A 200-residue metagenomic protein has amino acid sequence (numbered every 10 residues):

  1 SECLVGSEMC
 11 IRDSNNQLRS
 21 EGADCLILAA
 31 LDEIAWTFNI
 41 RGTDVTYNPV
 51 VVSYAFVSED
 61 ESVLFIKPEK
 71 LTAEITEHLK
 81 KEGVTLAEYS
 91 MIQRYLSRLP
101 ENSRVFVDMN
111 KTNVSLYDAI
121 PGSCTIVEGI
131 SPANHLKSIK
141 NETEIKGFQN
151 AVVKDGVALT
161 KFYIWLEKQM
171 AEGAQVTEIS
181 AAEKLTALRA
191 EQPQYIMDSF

Functional and structural regions predicted by a protein language model:
S1-G6, C10: Single conserved hydrophobic/aromatic residue that forms the stacking wall/gate of nucleotide- or nucleobase-binding
D13-W36, G156-F200: Active-site cores enriched in adjacent His and Asp/Glu residues with nearby glycine-rich loops that coordinate divalent
E33-T37, D44-V45, V63, L71-E74 (+6 more regions): Flexible loop/turn segments at secondary-structure boundaries
Y54-P68, F106-D108: Short internal beta-strands
S58-D60, N102, P121-I126, A190-D198: Secondary-structure transition/capping motifs at alpha-helix termini and the adjoining loop/turn into the next element
E82-R94: Short acidic-hydrophobic, aromatic-tinged amphipathic segments that line or gate anion-handling sites
V107, T112-G147: Terminal amphipathic helices with adjacent charged low-complexity linkers/tails
